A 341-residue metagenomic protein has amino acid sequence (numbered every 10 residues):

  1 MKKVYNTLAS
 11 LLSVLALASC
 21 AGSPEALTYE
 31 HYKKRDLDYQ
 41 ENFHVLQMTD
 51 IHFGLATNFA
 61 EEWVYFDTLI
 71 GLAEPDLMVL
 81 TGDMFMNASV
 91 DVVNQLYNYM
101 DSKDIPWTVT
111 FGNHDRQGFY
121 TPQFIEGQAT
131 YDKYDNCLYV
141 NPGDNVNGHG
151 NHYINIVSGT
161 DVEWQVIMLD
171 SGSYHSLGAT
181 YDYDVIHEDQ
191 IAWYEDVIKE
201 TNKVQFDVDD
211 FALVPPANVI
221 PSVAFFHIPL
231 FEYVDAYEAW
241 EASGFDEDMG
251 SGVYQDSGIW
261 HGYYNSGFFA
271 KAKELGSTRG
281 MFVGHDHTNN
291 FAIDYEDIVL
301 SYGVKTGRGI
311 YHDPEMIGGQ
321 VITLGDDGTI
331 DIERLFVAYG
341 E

Functional and structural regions predicted by a protein language model:
A18-S19: C-terminal motif of bacterial Sec signal peptides marking the signal peptidase cleavage site
S23-Q95: N-terminal active-site segment of His-dependent metallophosphoesterases
L27-Y29, Q95-P216, Q320-T323: Extended active-site neighborhood of metal-dependent phosphoesterases/phosphodiesterases
H31-K33, Y153-V157, W260, G267-L275 (+1 more regions): Binuclear metal-dependent phosphoesterase catalytic core
L46-W63, F85-D91, Q117-P122, L177-Y183 (+3 more regions): Acidic/histidine-rich helix-loop elements that form or flank divalent-metal/phosphate-binding sites at the catalytic
G54-A56, M86-V90, V109-Y120, Y174-L177 (+4 more regions): Active-site environment of divalent metal-dependent phosphoester hydrolases
N58-E61, G82-M100, R116-N136, A236 (+1 more regions): Metal-dependent catalytic neighborhoods of phosphoester/phosphodiester hydrolases
A73-D76, Q165-I167, T180-D286: His/acidic metal-ligating clusters that form di-metal
